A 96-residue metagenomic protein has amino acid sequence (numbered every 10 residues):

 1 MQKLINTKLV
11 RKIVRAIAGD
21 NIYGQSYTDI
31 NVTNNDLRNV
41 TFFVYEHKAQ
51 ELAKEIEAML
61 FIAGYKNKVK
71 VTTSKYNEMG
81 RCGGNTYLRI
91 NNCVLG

Functional and structural regions predicted by a protein language model:
M1-K3, C93-G96: Short intrinsically disordered terminal tails
M1-V44: An N-terminal amphipathic alpha-helical segment
A18, Y23, A63, M79-G83 (+1 more regions): Feature targets compositionally biased, intrinsically disordered low-complexity regions with long contiguous runs
N31-R89: Acidic, low-complexity, intrinsically disordered interaction modules
